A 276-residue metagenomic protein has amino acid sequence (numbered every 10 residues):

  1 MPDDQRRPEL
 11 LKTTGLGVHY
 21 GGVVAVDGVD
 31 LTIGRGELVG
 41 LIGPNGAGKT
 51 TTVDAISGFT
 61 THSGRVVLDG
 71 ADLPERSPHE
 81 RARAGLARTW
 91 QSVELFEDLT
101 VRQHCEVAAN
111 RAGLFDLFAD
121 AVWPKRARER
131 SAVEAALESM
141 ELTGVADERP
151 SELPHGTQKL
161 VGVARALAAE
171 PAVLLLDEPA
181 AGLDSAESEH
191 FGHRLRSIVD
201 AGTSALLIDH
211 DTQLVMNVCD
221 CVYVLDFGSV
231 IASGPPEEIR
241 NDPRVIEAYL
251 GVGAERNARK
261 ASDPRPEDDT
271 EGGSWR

Functional and structural regions predicted by a protein language model:
P2-R276: Glycine-rich phosphate-binding loops of nucleotide-dependent enzymes
